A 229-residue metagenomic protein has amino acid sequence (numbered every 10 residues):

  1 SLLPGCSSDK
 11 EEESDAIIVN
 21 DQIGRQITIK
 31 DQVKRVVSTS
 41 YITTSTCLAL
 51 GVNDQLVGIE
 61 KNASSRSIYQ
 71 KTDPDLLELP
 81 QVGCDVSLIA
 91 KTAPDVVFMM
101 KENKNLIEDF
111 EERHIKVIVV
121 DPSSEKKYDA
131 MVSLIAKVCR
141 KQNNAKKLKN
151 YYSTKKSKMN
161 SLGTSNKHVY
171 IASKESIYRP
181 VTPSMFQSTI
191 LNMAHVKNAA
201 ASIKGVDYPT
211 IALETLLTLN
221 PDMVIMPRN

Functional and structural regions predicted by a protein language model:
P4-T44, Q142-I171: Bacterial Sec-exported substrate-binding components of ABC uptake systems
Q22-G24, L77-S87, K204-L213: Short helix-initiation/N-cap motifs at beta->coil->alpha
Q32, T43-T46, V52, D85 (+8 more regions): Stable alpha-helical elements in mature extracytoplasmic
R35-T92, V96-F98, A199: A short, structured surface patch at a secondary-structure boundary
V52, T72, R113-I115, A194: Short, structured coil segments at secondary-structure junctions
A63-S65, P180-Y208: Alpha-helical, coiled-coil/dimerization segments enriched in small aliphatic residues
V86-M99, I115, A212-N229: Proline-aspartate-enriched helix->loop->beta-strand connector
N105, V120-I135, Y170-T189: Extracytoplasmic ligand-binding site segments that recognize negatively charged/polar headgroups
